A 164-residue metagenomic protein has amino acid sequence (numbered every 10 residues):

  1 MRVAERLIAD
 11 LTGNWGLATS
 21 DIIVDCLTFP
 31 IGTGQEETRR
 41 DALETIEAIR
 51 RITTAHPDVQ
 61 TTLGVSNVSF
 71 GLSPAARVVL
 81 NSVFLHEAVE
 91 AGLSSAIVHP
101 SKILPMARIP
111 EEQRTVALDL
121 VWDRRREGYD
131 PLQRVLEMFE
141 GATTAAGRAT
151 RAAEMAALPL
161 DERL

Functional and structural regions predicted by a protein language model:
M1-T62, S66-L164: ATP-dependent carboxylate/acyl-activation modules
